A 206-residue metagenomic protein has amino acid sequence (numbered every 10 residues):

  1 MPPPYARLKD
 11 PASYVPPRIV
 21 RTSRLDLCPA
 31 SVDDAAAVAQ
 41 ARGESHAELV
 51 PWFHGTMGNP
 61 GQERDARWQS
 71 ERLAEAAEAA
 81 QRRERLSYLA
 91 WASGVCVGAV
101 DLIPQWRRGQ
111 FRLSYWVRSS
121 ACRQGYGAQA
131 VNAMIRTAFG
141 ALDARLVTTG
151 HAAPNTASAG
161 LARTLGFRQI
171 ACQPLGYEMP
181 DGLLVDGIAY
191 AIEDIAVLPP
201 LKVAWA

Functional and structural regions predicted by a protein language model:
M1-P51, S87-A206: Acyl-donor (CoA/ACP) binding surface of acyl/acetyltransferases
A6, R67, E71-A79, A196: Polar/charged alpha-helical tracts
A30, A41, G61-W68, R82: Generic, well-ordered alpha-helical segments
E48-A74: Conserved GNAT-fold acetyl-CoA-binding loop/helix
N59-P60, R72-Y88: A short helix-loop-beta-strand connector motif used in the catalytic cores of GNAT acetyltransferases and, in some
